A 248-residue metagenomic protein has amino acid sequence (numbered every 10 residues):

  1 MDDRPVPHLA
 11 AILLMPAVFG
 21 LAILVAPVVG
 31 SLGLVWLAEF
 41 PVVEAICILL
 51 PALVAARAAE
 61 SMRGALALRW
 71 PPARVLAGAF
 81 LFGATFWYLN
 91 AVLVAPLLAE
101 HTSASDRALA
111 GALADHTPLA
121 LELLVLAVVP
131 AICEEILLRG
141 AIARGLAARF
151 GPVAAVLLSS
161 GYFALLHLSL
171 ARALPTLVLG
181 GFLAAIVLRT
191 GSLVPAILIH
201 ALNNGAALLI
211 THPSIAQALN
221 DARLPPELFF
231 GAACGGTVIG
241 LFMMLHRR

Functional and structural regions predicted by a protein language model:
M1-A17, L228: N-terminal membrane topogenic signal
M15-R57, V75-A79, P226-G231: Alpha-helical transmembrane segments in multi-pass membrane proteins
V29-L37, R63-C133, A143-R144, A148: Juxtamembrane helix-loop-helix connectors linking adjacent transmembrane helices in multi-pass membrane enzymes
G33-L37, L165-A171, N220-D221: Membrane-interface helix caps and helix-loop-helix hairpins in membrane proteins
V42, V129, L158-Y162, L174 (+2 more regions): Hydrophobic residues within alpha-helical transmembrane segments of multi-pass solute transporters/permease subunits
L53-R63, I186-L188, G240-R248: Structural signal for the C-terminal ends of transmembrane alpha-helices and the immediately following loop
C133-L158, A185-S192: Membrane-interface helix/loop boundary segments of multi-pass membrane proteins
A201-R248: C-terminal membrane module of polytopic membrane proteins
